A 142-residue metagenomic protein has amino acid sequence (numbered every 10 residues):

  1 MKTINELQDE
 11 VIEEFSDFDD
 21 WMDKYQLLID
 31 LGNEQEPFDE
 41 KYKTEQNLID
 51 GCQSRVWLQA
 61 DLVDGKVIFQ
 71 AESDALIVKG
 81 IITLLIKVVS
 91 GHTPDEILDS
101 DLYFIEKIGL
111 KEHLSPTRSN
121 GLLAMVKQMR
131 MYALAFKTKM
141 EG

Functional and structural regions predicted by a protein language model:
M1-I12, S16-R55, L62-K66, I105-E141: N-terminal intrinsically disordered, cationic/polar leader segments that include organellar targeting peptides
D9, K79-G80, L98-D99: A generic alpha-helix surface/boundary motif
K66-Q70, K79: Short small-residue beta-strand/loop micro-motif enriched in glycine and branched aliphatics
S73-A75: A short interface-forming secondary-structure element
I82-H92: Alpha-helical support elements that line or immediately flank enzyme active sites and cofactor-binding pockets
G91-I108: Glycine-rich phosphate/pyrophosphate-binding loops and their adjacent beta-strand/loop elements at enzyme active sites
